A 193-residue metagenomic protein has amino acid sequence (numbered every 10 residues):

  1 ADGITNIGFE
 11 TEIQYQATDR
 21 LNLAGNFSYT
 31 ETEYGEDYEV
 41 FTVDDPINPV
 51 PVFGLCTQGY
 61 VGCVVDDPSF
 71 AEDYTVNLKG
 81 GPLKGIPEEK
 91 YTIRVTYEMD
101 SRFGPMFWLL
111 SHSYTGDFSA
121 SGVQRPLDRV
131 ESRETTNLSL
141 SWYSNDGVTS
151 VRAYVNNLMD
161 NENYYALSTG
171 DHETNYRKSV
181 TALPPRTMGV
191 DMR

Functional and structural regions predicted by a protein language model:
A1-G122: Gram-negative outer-membrane beta-barrel transporters
G81-R193: Conserved C-terminal beta-signal and adjacent last beta-strands/turns of outer-membrane beta-barrel proteins
